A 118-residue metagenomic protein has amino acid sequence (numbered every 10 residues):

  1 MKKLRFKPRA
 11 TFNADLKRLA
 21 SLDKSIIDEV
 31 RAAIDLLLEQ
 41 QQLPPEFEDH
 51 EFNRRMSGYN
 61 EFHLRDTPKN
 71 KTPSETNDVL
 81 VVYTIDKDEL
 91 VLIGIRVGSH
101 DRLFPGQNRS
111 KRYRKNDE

Functional and structural regions predicted by a protein language model:
M1-L36, R114, E118: Arg/Lys-rich, positively charged N-terminal/basic patches that mediate binding to nucleic acids
K2-K3, K24, D66-E118: Enriched for short, Lys/Arg-rich terminal
F6, H50, N60, V81 (+1 more regions): A broad, low-specificity signal marking well-ordered, structured residues that form hydrophobic/aromatic
A14, R18, G58, S99-R102: Active-site micro-motifs of SAM-dependent methyltransferase domains
L19, R31-D35, Q42-F47, E75-N77 (+1 more regions): Short amphipathic alpha-helical surface micro-motifs
A20, I34, L38, M56 (+2 more regions): Generic secondary-structure transition motif, activating predominantly at the C-termini of alpha-helices
I27-I34, P45, T67, R109: Residue-level detector of alpha-helical recognition elements and their boundaries
L38-T72: A short, surface-exposed loop/turn module that caps and links secondary-structure elements
